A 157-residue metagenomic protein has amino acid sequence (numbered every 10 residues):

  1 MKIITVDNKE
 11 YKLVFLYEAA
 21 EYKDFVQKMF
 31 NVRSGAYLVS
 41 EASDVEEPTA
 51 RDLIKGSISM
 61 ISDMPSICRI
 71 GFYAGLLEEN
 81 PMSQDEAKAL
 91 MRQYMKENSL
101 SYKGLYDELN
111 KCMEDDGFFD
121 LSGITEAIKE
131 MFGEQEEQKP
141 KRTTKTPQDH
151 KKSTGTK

Functional and structural regions predicted by a protein language model:
M1-I67, K157: Short N-terminal mixed-charge amphipathic segments
M1-K9, A36, R51, I70 (+1 more regions): Charged interaction scaffolds used for protein-protein
F15, F25, F30, F72 (+2 more regions): Phenylalanine-focused residue identity feature
